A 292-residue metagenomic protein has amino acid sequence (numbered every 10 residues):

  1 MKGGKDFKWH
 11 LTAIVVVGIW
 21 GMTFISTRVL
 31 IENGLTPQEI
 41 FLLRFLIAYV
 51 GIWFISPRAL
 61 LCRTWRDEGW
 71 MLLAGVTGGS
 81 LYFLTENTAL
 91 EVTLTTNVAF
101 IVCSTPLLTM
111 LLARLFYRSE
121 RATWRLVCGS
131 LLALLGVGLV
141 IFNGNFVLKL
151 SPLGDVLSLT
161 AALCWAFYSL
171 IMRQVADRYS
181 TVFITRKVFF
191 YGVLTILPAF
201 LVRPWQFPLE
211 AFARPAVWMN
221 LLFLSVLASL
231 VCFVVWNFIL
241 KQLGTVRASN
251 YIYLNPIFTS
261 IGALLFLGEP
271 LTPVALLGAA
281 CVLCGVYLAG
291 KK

Functional and structural regions predicted by a protein language model:
M1-E39, L43, V76, L148-D177 (+1 more regions): Glycine-/small-residue-enriched transmembrane alpha-helix faces in small-molecule transporters and effluxers
K2, I19-M22, S26-V29, A48-T64 (+4 more regions): Membrane-interface helix-cap regions at the ends of transmembrane helices in multi-pass membrane proteins
I19, E32-L81, S104-L112, L132 (+3 more regions): Transmembrane alpha-helices of multi-pass small-molecule transport proteins
I19, T23-F24, W53-V102, G138-L139 (+1 more regions): Specific transmembrane alpha-helical segments of multi-pass solute transporters/efflux pumps, especially DMT/EamA
L30, I40, A89, L94 (+8 more regions): Hydrophobic/aromatic residues within transmembrane alpha-helices of multi-pass small-molecule transporters
E39-Y49, G78, N87-R125, A161 (+1 more regions): Specific alpha-helical transmembrane segments that line the substrate/conduction pathway and gating interfaces
L43, G79, F83, V98-S104 (+2 more regions): Helix-helix packing/entry segments at the starts of transmembrane helices
I52, L72, L112, A122-N143 (+3 more regions): Hydrophobic transmembrane alpha-helices of multi-pass small-molecule transport proteins
